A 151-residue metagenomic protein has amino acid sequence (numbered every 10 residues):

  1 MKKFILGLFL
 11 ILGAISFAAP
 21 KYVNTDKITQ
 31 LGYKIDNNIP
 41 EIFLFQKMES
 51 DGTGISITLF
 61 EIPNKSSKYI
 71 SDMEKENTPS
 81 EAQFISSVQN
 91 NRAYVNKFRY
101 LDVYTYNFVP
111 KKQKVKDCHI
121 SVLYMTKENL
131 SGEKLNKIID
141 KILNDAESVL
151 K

Functional and structural regions predicted by a protein language model:
F4-A14: Sec-dependent N-terminal signal peptides
A18-D26: Cleaved targeting-peptide boundary
K27-Y33, Y124-K151: Surface-exposed amphipathic alpha-helical segments
T29-I39, E76-Q89: Short secondary-structure junctions
I39-I42, G52-S56, R99-V109, D117-H119: Short, surface-exposed coil-to-beta transition loops
L44-D72, C118-T126: A short acidic-to-branched-hydrophobic micro-motif
T78-V115: Signature of long, low-cysteine stretches enriched in small and polar/charged residues
